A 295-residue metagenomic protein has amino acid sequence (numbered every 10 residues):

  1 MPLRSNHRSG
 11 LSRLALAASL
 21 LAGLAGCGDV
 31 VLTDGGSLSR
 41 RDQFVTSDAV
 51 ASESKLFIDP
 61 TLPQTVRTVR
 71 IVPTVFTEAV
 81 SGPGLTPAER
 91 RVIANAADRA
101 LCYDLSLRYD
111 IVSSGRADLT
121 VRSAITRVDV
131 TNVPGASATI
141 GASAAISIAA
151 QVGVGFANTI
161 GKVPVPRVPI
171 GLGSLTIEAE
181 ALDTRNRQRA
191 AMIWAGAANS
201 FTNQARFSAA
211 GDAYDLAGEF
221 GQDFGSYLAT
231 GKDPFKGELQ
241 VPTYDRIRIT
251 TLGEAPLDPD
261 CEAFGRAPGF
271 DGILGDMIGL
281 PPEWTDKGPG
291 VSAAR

Functional and structural regions predicted by a protein language model:
P2-L16: Bacterial N-terminal signal peptides that target proteins for export
G23-G26: C-terminal motif of bacterial Sec signal peptides marking the signal peptidase cleavage site
G28-N95, K232-R295: A structural "domain/chain start" motif
P60, A157-Y227: Short secondary-structure boundary motifs at beta->alpha junctions and helix caps
F76, D98, C102-D110, V130 (+1 more regions): Sec-exported extracytoplasmic/periplasmic mature domains
V80-V92, R108-D110, V165-V168, N203-G211: Second-shell loop/turn segments in exported
L107-R108, S114-R185, Q204, E262-R295: Surface-exposed short loop/turn segments
